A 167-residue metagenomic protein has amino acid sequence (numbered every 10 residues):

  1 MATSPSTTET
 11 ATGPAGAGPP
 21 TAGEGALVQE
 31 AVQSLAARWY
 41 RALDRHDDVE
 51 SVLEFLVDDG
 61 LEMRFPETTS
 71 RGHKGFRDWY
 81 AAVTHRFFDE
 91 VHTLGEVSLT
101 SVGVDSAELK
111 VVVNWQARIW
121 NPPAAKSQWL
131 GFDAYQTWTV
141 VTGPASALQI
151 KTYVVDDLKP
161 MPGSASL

Functional and structural regions predicted by a protein language model:
M1-D59: Short, low-complexity N-terminal intrinsically disordered segments enriched in polar/charged residues
A2-S6, G13, E108-K110, A124 (+1 more regions): Short beta-strand edge/turn micro-motifs at domain boundaries
A31, F87-D89, L94-E96, A145-V155: A broad structural signal for short, well-ordered beta-strand segments within beta-sheet-rich domains
A36-L43, L56, Y80, T84 (+2 more regions): Hydrophobic alpha-helical core bundles mediating ligand binding, dimerization, or RNAP-core interactions
V49-G103: A solvent-exposed, acidic/Ser-Thr-rich amphipathic alpha-helical stretch
F65-P66, W120-A124: Short acidic, glycine/proline-rich loop/turn micro-motifs
G103-W120: A short hydrophobic beta-strand element
